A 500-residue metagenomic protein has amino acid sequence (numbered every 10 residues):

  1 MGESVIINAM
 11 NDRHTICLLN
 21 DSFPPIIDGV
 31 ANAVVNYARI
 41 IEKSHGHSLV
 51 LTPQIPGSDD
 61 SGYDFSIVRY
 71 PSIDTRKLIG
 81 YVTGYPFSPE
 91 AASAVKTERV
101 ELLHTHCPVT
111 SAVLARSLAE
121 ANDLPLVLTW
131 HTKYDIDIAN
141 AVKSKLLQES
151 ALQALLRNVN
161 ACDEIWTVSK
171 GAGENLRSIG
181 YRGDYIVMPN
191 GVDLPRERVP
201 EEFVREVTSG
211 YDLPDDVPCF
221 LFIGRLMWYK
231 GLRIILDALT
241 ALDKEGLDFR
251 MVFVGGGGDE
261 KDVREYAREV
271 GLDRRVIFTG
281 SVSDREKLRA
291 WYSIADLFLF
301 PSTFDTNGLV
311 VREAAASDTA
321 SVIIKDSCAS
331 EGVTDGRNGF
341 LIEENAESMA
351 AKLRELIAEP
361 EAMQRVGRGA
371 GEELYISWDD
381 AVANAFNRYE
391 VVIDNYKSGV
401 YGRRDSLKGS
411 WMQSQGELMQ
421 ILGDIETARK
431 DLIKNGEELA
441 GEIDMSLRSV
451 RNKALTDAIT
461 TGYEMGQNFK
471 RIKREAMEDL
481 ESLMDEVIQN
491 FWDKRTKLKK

Functional and structural regions predicted by a protein language model:
T52, V68-P71, Q148, Q153-T208: Donor nucleotide-sugar binding/catalytic pocket of nucleotide-sugar-dependent glycosyltransferases
V95, V159, S281, R289-A295: Short alpha-helical donor nucleotide-sugar binding micro-motif in glycosyltransferases
D137, K325-G336, F340-L341: Short acidic/histidine- and often glycine-rich active-site loop of Leloir-type glycosyltransferases that engages
R264-V282: Nucleotide-activated donor-binding/catalytic signature segment of Leloir-type glycosyltransferases, i.e., the conserved
T303: Aromatic "clamp/platform" in nucleotide-sugar-dependent glycosyltransferases that forms part of the donor/acceptor
A320-I324: Short hydrophobic beta-strand element within catalytic cores of glycosyltransferases and related nucleotide-activated
D335-G336, F340-A346, E355-P360: Conserved acidic donor-binding segment of nucleotide-sugar-dependent glycosyltransferases
A362-I376, D380, N387: A short, well-ordered alpha-helix in the C-terminal region of glycosyltransferases
